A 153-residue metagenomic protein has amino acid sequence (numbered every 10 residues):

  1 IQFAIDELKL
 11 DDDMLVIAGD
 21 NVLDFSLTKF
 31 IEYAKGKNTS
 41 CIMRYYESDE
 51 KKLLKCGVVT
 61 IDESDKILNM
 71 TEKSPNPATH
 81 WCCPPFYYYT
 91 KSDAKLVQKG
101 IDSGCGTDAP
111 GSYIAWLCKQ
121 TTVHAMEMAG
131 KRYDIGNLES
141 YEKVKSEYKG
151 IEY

Functional and structural regions predicted by a protein language model:
I1-D62: Conserved beta-loop-beta/alpha segment of the NTase-like Rossmann-fold superfamily that binds/positions NTPs
V22, I31-K35, K66-D134, L138-Y153: Catalytic-core segments of class I nucleotidyltransferases/pyrophosphorylases that form NMP-activated intermediates
